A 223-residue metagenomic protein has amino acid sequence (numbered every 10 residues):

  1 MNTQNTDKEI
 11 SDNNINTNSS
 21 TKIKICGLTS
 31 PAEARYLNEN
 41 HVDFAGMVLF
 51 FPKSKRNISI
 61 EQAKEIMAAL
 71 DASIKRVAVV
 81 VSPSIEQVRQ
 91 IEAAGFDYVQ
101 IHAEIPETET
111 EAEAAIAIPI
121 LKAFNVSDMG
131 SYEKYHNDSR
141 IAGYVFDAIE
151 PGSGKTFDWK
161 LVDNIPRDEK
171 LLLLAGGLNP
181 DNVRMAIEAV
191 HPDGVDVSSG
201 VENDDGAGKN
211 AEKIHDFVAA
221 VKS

Functional and structural regions predicted by a protein language model:
N2-S223: Conserved N-terminal beta1-alpha1 strand-loop-helix module at the mouth
